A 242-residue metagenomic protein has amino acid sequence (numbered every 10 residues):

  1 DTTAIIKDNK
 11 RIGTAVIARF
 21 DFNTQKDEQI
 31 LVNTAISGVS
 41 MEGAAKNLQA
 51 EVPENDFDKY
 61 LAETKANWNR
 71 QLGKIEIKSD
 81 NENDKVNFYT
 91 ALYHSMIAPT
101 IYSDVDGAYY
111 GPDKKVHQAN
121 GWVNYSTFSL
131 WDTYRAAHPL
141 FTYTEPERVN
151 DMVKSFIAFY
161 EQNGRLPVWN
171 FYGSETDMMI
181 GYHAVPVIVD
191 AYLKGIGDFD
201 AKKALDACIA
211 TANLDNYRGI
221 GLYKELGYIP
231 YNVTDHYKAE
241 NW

Functional and structural regions predicted by a protein language model:
D1-N124, A158, R165-V168, D198 (+1 more regions): Acidic/polar, glycine-enriched structural segments that form the non-catalytic walls/loops of the carbohydrate-binding
S126-W242: Aromatic-rich carbohydrate-recognition surfaces in CAZymes
